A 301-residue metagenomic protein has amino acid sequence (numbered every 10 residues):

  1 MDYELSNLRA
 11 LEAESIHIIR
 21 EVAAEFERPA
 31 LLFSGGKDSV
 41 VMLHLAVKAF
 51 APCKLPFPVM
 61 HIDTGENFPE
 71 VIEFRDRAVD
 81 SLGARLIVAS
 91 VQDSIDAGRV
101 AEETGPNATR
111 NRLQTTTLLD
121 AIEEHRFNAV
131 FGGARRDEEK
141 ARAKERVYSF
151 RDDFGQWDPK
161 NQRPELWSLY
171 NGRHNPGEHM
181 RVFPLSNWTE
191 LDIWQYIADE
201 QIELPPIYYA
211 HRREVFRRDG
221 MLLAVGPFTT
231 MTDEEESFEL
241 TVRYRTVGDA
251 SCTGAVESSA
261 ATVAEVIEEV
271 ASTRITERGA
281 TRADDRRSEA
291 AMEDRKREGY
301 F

Functional and structural regions predicted by a protein language model:
M1-F301: Nucleotide-activated chemistry modules centered on ATP-dependent adenylation/adenylyltransferase
